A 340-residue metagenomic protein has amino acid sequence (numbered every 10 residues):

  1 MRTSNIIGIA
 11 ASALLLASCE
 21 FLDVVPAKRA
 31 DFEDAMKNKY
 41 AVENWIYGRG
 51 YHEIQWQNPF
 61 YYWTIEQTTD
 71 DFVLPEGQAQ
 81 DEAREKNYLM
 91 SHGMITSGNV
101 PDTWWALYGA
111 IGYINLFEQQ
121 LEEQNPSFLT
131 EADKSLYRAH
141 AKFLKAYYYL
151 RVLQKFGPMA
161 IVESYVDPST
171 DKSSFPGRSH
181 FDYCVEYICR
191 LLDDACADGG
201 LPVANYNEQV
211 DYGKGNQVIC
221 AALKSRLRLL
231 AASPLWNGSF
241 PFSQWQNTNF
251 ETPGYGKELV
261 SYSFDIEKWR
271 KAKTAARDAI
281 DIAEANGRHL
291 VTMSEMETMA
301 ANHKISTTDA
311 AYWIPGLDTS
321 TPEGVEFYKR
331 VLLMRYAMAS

Functional and structural regions predicted by a protein language model:
M1-A27: Bacterial Sec-dependent N-terminal signal peptides
C19-T68, S294-M296: Membrane-proximal, proline-rich intrinsically disordered regions
D31, N38-W56, Q78-F156, D171-Y212: Conserved, well-structured interaction surfaces
L153-Q154, P158-A160, L230-S239: Short coil/turn linking the two alpha-helices of tandem helical-hairpin repeats
L192-G200, R277-G287: Long, well-ordered core segments of solenoidal/helical folds
G238-Y262: A solvent-exposed, charged loop/short amphipathic helix patch at secondary-structure junctions
F264-D281: TPR/TPR-like (Sel1-like) alpha-helical repeat modules
E267, A285-S340: Extended ligand-binding clefts on enzyme/binding-domain cores
